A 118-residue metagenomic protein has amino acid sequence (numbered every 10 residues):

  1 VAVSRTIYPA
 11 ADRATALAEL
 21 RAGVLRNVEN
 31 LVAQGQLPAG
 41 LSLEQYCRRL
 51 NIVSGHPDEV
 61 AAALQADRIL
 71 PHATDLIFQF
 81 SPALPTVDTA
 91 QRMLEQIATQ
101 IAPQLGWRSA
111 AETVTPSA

Functional and structural regions predicted by a protein language model:
V1-D75, V87, A102-A118: An alpha-helical appendage that flanks or caps ligand/catalytic pockets
F78-A90: Glycine-rich, proline-tolerant flexible connector loops at the mouths of alpha/beta enzymes
